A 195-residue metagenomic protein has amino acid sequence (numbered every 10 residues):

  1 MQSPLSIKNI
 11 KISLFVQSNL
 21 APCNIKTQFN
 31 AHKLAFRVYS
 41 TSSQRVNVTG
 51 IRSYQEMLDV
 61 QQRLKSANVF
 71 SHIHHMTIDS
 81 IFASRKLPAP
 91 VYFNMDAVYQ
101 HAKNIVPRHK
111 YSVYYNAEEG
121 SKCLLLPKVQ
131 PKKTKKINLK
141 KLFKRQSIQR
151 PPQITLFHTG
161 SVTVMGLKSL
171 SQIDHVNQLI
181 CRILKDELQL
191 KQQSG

Functional and structural regions predicted by a protein language model:
M1-G195: Intrinsically disordered, low-complexity polar/charged tails and linkers
